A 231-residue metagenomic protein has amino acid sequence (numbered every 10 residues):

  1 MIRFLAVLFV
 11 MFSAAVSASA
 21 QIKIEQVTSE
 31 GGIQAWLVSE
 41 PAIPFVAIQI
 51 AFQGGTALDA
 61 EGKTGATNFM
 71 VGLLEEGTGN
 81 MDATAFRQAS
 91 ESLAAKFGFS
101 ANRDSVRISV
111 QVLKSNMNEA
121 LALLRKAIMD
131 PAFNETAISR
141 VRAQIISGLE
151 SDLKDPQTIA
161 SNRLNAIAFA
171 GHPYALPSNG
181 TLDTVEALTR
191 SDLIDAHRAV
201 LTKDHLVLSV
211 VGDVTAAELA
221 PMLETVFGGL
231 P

Functional and structural regions predicted by a protein language model:
L5-A15: Bacterial N-terminal signal peptides
V16-A20: Sec/Tat signal peptide C-region and signal peptidase I cleavage site
Q21-A51: Mature N-terminal segment immediately following signal peptide/propeptide cleavage in secreted/periplasmic
Q21-T28, G148, A166-L206, V226: Histidine-acidic residue clusters that define the catalytic metal-binding segment of zinc metallopeptidase domains
I24, Q49-K114, K154, L176-P177: M16/MPP (pitrilysin/insulinase) zinc-metallopeptidase core fold and M16-derived inactive scaffolds
S29-G32, W36, I50, T67-M70 (+8 more regions): Buried hydrophobic packing residues in well-ordered domains
E76-N80, Q111-R142: M16/insulysin-pitrilysin zinc metalloprotease superfamily fold
A83, R87-E91, A132-E150, T215: Acidic/histidine-enriched alpha-helical segments
